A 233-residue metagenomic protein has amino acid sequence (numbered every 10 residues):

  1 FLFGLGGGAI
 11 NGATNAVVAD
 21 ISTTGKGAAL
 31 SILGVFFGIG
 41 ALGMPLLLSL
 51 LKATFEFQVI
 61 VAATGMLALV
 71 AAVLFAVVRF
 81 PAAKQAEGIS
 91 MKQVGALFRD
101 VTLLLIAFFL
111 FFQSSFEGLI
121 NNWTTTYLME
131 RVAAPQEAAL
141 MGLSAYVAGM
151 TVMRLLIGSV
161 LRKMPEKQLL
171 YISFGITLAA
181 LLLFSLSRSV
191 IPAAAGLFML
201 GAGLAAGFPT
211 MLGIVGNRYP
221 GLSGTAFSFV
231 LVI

Functional and structural regions predicted by a protein language model:
F1-V35: Cytoplasmic helix-loop-helix junction between adjacent transmembrane helices in 12-TM secondary transporters
V18-G27, I214-G224: Paired intracellular helix-loop junctions of major facilitator superfamily
T24, I32-R79: Helix-loop-helix hairpin linking two adjacent transmembrane segments in secondary transporters
K52, M153-P165: Helix-to-loop junctions at the C-terminal end of transmembrane segments in multipass secondary transporters
F80-I106: Juxtamembrane intracellular "pre-TM" segments in multi-pass secondary transporters
V101-S144, A148-T151: Extracytoplasmic gate region of multi-pass secondary transporters
K167-M211: C-terminal transmembrane helical hairpin of 12-TM major facilitator-type secondary transporters
G221-I233: A late C-terminal transmembrane helix in Major Facilitator Superfamily
